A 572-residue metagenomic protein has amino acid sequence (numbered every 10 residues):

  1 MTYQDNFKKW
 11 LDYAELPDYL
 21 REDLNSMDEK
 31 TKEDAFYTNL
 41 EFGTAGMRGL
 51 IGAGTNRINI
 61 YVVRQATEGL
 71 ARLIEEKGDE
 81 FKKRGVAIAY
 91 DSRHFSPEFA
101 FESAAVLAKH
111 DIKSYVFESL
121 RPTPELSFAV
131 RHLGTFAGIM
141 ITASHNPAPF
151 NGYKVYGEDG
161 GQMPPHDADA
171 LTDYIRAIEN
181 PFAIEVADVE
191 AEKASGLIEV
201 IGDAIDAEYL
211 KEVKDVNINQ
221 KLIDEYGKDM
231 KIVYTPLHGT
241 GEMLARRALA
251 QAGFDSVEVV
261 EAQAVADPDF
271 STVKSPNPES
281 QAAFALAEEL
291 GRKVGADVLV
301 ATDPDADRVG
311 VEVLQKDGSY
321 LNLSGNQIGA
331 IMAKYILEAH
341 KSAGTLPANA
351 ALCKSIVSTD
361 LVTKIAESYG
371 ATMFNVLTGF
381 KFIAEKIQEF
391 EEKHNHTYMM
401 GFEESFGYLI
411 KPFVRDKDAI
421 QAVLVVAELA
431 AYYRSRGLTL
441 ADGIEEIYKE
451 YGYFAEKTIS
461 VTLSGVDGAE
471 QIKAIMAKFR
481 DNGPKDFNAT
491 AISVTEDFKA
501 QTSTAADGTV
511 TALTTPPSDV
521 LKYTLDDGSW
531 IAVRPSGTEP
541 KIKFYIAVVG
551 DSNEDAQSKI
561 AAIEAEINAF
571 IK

Functional and structural regions predicted by a protein language model:
Y3-S103, I198-D229, T514: An N-terminal, well-structured beta->alpha segment
T31-L40, N151-A285, E289: Gly/Ser/Thr-enriched, mixed-charge loops and adjacent short helices that form phosphate/oxyanion-binding elements
F36-N56, A143-N146, P236-A248, P304 (+3 more regions): Conserved phosphate/anionic-ligand binding catalytic regions in large, soluble enzymes, centered on
G85-D91, K231-Y234, M243, L409: Short glycine-rich or small-residue beta-strand-to-loop segments that form or flank ligand, phosphate, metal/Fe-S
A87-F150, Q251, D255-G310: N-terminal small/polar loop signature for handling phosphorylated ligands or for N-terminal nucleophile
F99-L107, F150-G157, D307-I328, V362: Short Gly/Thr/Asp-enriched flexible loops that form oxyanion-binding sites at enzyme active sites
Y156-V186, N326-N349, K354-I365, A419 (+1 more regions): Glycine-rich phosphate-binding loop plus the immediately following alpha-helix
R292, A296-V298, S319-L321, A339-R534 (+3 more regions): Phosphate-binding and adjacent anionic-ligand microenvironments
